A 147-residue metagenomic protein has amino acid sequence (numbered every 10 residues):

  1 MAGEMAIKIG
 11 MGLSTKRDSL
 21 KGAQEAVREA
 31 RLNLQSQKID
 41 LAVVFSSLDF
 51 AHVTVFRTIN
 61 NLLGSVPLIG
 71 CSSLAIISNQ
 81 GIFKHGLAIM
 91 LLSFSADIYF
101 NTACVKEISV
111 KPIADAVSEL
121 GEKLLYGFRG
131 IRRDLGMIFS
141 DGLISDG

Functional and structural regions predicted by a protein language model:
A2-G147: Cofactor- and metal-binding active-site motifs of prokaryotic enzymes that mediate redox/radical or nucleophilic
